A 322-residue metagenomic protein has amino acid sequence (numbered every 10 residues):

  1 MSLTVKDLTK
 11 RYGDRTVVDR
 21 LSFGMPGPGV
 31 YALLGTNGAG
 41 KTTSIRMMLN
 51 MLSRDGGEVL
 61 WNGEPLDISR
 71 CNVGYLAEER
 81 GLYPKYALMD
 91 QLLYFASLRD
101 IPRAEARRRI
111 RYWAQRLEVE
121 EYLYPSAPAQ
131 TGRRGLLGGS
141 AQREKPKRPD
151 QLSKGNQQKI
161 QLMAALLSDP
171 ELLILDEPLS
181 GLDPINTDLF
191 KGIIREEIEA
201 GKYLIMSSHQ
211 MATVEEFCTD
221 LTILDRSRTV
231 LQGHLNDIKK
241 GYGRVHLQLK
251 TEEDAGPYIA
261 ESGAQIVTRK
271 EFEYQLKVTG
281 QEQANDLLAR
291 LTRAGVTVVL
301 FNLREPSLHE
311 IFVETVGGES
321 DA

Functional and structural regions predicted by a protein language model:
M1-T9, G318-A322: ABC-family P-loop ATPase nucleotide-binding domain
L3, K10-M206, M211-D225: ABC transporter nucleotide-binding domains
I68, Y83, A212, V230 (+3 more regions): Short alpha-helical
L88, L235, E305-L308: Structural motif detector for alpha-helix initiation sites
L92, R107, D188, K239 (+2 more regions): Generic structural signal for individual residues within well-ordered alpha-helical segments across diverse proteins
K191-Q275: ABC transporter nucleotide-binding domain
T222, E314-G317: Short low-complexity, flexible loop/linker segments enriched in glycine and/or proline with clustered acidic
R244-T315, A322: Short, charged/small-residue-rich alpha-helical element at the C-terminal edge of ABC transporter nucleotide-binding
